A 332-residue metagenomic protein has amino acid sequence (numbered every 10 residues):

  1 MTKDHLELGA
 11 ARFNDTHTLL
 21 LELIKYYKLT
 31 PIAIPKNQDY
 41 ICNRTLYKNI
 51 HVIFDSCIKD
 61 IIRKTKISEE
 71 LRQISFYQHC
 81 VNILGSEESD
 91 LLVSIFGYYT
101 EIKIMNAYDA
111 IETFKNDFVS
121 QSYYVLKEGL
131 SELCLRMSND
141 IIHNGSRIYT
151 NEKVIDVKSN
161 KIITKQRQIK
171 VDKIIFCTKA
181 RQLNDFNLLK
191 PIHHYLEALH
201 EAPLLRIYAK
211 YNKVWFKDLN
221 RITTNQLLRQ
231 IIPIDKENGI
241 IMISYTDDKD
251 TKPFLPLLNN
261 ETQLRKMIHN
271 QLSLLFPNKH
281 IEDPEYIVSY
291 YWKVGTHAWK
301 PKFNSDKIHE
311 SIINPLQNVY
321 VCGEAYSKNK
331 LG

Functional and structural regions predicted by a protein language model:
M1, Q38-D39, G97, S131 (+6 more regions): Short, solvent-exposed loop/turn segments at secondary-structure junctions
M1-S56: N-terminal glycine-rich phosphate/pyrophosphate-binding loop and immediately adjacent elements
K28, V171-D172, P284: Local beta-strand N-terminus motif with an aromatic residue
A33-P35, T150-E152, K158, T164: Short loop/edge segments at beta-strand edges and connector loops that shape dinucleotide/nucleotide cofactor-binding
I62-K153, N160, C177-N187: Active-site/ligand-binding neighborhood in enzyme catalytic cores
K161, N225-G332: Conserved flavin/dinucleotide-binding core of flavoenzymes
I162-L219: Central helical "cap/lid" subdomain
